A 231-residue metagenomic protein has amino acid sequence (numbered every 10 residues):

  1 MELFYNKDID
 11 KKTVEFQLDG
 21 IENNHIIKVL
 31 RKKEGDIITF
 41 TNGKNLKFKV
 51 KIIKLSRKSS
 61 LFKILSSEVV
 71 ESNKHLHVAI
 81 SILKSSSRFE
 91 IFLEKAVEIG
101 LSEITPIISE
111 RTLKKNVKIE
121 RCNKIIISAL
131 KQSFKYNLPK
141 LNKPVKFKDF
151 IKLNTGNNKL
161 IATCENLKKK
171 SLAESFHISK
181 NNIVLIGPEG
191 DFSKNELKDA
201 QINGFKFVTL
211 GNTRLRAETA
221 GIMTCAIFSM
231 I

Functional and structural regions predicted by a protein language model:
M1-V69, E120: N-terminal positively charged helical leader segments and presequences
D8, G20-I21, G43, I82 (+3 more regions): Fold-independent oxyanion-binding glycine-rich loops and adjacent beta-strand/coil segments at enzyme active sites
I38, F62, L138-K143, F207: Generic structural signal for residues in well-ordered beta-strands
V70-N158: RNA substrate-binding interface of SAM-dependent RNA methyltransferases
S81, K115, E189, T213 (+1 more regions): Glycine- and other small-residue-rich loops at beta-strand/loop junctions that grip anionic moieties
I161-D199, F205-L210: Active-site/ligand-binding-proximal alpha/beta "capping" segment
K194-I231: Structured adenosyl-cofactor binding patch, chiefly the S-adenosyl-L-methionine
